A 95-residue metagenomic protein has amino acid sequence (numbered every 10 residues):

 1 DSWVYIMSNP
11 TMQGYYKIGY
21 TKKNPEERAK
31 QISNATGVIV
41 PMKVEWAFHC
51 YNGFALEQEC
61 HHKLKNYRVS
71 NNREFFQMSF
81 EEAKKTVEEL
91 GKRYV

Functional and structural regions predicted by a protein language model:
D1-V95: Non-catalytic accessory segments flanking enzymatic or RNA/DNA-binding domains
